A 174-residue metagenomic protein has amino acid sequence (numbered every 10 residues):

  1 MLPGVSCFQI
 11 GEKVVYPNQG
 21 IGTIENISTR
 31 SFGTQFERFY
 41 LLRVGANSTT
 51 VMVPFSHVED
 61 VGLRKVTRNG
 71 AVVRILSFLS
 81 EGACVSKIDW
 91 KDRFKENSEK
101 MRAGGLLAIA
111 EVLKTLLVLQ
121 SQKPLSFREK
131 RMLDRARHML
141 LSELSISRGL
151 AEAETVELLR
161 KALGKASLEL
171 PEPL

Functional and structural regions predicted by a protein language model:
M1-L63: A positional/architectural concept
D60-L174: Charge/polar-rich, low-complexity and marginally structured segments
